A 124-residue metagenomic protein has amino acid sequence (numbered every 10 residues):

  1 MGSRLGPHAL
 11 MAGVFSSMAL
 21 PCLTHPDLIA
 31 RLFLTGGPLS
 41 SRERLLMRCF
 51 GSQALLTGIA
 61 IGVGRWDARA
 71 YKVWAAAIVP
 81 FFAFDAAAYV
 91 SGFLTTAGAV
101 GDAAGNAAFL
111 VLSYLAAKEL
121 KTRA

Functional and structural regions predicted by a protein language model:
M1-F15: Cytosolic juxtamembrane helix and N-cap/initiation of the first transmembrane helix
A12-R31: Transmembrane alpha-helix/helix-exit interface in multi-pass inner-membrane proteins
G13-S17, S41-R65, A76-P80: Core segments of alpha-helical transmembrane spans in multipass integral membrane proteins
C22, A60-R65, D85-Y89, S113-A117: Structural signal for membrane-spanning alpha-helices in multi-pass inner-membrane proteins, emphasizing helix cores
L28-M47: Interfacial loop at the N-terminal end of multi-pass membrane proteins
R65-A68, K72, A83-G101: Membrane-helix boundary connector in multi-pass membrane proteins
V100-A108: Membrane-embedded alpha-helical segments of multi-pass membrane proteins, especially the transmembrane helices
A108-A124: Membrane-water interface at the C-terminal end of transmembrane alpha helices
